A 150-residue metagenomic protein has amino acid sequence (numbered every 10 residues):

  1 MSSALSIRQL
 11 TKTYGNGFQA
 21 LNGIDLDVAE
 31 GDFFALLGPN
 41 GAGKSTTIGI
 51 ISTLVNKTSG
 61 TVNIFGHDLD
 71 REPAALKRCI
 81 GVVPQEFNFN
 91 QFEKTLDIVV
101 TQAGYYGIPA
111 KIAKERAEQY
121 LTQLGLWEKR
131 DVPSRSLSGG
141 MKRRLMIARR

Functional and structural regions predicted by a protein language model:
M1-I7, T11-G23, E30, P73: A short, flexible loop at the N-terminus of ABC-type nucleotide-binding domains that lies
S6, V100, G104, K111-K129: Conserved ABC ATPase "signature" region
A35, G49, L145-R150: ABC ATPase nucleotide-binding domain "signature" region
P39-G43: Walker A (P-loop) phosphate-binding loop of ABC-type ATPase nucleotide-binding domains
S45, L126-E128, S138-R144: ABC ATPase nucleotide-binding domain "signature motif"
S52, G60-D68, A75-L76: Conserved ABC transporter NBD signature motif
Q91-Y105: Q-loop/switch helix immediately C-terminal to the Walker
P133-L137: Conserved ABC ATPase signature
